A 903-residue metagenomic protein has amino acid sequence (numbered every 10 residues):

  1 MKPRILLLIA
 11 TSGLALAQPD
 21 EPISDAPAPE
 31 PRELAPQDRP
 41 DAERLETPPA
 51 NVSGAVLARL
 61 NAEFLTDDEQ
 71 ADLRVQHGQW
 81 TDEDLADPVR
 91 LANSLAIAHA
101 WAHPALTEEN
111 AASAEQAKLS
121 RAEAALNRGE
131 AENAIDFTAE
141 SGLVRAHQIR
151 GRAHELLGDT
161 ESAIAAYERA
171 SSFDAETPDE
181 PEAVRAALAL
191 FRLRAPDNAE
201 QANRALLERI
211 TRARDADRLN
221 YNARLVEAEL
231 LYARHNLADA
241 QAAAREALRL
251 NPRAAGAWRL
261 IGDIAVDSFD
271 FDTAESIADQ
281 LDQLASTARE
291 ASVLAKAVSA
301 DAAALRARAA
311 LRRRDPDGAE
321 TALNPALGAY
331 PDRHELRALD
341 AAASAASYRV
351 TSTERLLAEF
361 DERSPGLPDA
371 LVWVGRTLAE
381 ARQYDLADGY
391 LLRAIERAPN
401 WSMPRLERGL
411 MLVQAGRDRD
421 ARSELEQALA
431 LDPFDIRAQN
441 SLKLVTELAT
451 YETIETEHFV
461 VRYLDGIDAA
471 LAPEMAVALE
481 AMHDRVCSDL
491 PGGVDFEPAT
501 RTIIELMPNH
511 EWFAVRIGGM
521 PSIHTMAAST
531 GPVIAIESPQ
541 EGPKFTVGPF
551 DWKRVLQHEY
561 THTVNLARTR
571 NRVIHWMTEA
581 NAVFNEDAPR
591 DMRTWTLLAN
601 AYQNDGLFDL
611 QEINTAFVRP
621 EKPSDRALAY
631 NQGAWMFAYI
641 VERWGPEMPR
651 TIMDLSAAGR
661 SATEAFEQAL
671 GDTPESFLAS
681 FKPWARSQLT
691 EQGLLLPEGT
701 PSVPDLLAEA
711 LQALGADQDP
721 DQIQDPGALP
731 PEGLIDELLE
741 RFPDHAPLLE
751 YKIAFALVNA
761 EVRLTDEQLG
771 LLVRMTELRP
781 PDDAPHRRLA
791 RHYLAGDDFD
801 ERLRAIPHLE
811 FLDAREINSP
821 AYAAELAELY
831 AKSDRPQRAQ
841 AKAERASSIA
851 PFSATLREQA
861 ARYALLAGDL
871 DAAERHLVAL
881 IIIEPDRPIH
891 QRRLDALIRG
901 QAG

Functional and structural regions predicted by a protein language model:
D20-V75, Q79-A100, E123, I277-Q280 (+15 more regions): Beta/coil-rich, acidic/histidine-enriched accessory regions frequently appended to metallopeptidases
P40-D41, L45-T81, A96-H103, R194 (+11 more regions): Zn2+-dependent metallopeptidase catalytic core
H99, G129, G158, N198-Q201 (+10 more regions): Residue-level detector of the short coil/turn that links helix A to helix B within each tetratricopeptide repeat
A112, S141, A175, R218 (+12 more regions): Short coil turns that delineate tetratricopeptide repeat
Q116-E123, R145-R152, E180-A189, N222-V226 (+13 more regions): Alpha-solenoid helical repeat scaffolds
A134, A163, A202, L206 (+11 more regions): Single-residue signature of alpha-solenoid repeat helices
R204, E208-R212, A242-A243, L284 (+9 more regions): Juxtacatalytic substrate-recognition/specificity segment
T351-R355, Q414, R419-R422, V573 (+2 more regions): Amphipathic alpha-helical substructures
